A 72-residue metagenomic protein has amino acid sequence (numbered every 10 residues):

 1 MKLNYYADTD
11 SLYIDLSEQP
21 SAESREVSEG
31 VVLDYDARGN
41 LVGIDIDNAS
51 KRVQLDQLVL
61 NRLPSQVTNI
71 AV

Functional and structural regions predicted by a protein language model:
M1-K2: Absolute protein N-terminus
Y5, V27, R52-L55: Alpha-helical protein-protein interaction elements
A7, S11-P20, V59-L60, S65 (+1 more regions): N-terminal intrinsically disordered, cationic/polar leader segments that include organellar targeting peptides
I14-S50: Amphipathic, hydrophobic secondary-structure cores in small proteins
I44-V72: C-terminal structural segments of small proteins and small subunits
